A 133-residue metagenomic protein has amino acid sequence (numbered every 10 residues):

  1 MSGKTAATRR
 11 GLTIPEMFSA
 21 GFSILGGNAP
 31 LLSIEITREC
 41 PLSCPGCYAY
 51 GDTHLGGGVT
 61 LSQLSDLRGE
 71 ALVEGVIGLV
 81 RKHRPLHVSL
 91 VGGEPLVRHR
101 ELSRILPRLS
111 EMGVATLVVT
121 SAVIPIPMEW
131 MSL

Functional and structural regions predicted by a protein language model:
M1-A7: Auxiliary Fe-S-binding modules of radical SAM enzymes
A7-E129: Conserved alpha-helical substructure of the radical SAM core
M131-L133: Non-cysteine beta-strand/loop elements that form the S-adenosyl-L-methionine
